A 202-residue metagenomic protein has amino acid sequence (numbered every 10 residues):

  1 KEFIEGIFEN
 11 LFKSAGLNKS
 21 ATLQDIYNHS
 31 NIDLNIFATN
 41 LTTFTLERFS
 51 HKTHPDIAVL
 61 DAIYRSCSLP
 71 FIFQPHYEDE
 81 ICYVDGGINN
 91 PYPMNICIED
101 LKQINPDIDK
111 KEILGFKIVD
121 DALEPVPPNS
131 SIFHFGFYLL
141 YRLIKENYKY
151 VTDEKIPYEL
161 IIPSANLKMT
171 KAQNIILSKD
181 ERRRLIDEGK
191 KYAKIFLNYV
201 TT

Functional and structural regions predicted by a protein language model:
K1-T202: Patatin-like phospholipase
